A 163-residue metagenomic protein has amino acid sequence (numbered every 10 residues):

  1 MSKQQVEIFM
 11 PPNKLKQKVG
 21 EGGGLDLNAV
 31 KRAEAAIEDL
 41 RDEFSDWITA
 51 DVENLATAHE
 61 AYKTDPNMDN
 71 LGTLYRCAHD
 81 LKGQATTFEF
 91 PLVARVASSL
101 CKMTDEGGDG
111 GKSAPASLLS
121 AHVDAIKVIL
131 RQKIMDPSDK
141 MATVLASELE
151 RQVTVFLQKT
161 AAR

Functional and structural regions predicted by a protein language model:
M1-E43: N-terminal leader/targeting peptides and immediately adjacent processing regions
S2-V19, H122-A161: Structural secondary-structure packing elements that flank or coincide with functional cores
A29-G72: Long, amphipathic alpha-helical coiled-coil segments characteristic of histidine-phosphotransfer scaffolds
K31-A36, F44-D46, A58, G110-M141: A contiguous, mid-protein "functional segment" used to position or interact with cofactors/ions or partner subunits
D46-T49, E53, G72, H79 (+4 more regions): Generic structural signal for well-ordered, non-transmembrane alpha-helical segments in soluble/cytosolic regions
L55-P66, A85, T104-G111, K133: Secondary-structure edge/capping motif, primarily at the C-terminal ends of alpha-helices and the immediately following
M68, G72-R76, S98, S113-S120 (+1 more regions): Short, charged, amphipathic alpha-helical segments
M68-G107: Extended, amphipathic alpha-helices with heptad-repeat/coiled-coil or helix-bundle character that serve as
